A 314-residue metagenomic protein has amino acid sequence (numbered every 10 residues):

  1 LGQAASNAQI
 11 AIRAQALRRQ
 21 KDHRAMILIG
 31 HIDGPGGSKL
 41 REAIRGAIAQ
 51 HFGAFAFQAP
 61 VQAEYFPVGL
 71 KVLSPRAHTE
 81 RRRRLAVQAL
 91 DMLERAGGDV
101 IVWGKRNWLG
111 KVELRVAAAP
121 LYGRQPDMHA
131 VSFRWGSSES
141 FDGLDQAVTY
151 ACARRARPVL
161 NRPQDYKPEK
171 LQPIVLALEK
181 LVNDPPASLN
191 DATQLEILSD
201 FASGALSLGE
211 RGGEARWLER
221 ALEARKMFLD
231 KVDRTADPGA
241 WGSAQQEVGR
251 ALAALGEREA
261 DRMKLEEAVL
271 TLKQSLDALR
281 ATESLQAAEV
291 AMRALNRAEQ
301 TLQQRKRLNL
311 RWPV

Functional and structural regions predicted by a protein language model:
L1, L270, Q274-L276, E283-V314: C-terminal non-catalytic interaction modules
L1-K21: Short N-terminal or domain-adjacent regulatory/targeting segments
D22-V87: Short beta-strand->alpha-helix linker/helix-N-cap micro-motif that forms a surface specificity/interaction loop
R82-C152: Amphipathic beta-strand/beta-sheet edge segments enriched in Tyr/Trp
S132-K180, A187-R211, P238-G256, E289-R305: Amphipathic alpha-helical repeat scaffolds of TPR domains
P163-N183, E214-M227, R262-K273: Helix-turn-helix repeat elements of alpha-solenoid scaffolds
L181-D184, A224-M227, K231, T271 (+3 more regions): Residue position in alpha-helical solenoids
L189, G213, A236, A260-M263 (+1 more regions): Structural signature of alpha-solenoid helical repeat scaffolds
